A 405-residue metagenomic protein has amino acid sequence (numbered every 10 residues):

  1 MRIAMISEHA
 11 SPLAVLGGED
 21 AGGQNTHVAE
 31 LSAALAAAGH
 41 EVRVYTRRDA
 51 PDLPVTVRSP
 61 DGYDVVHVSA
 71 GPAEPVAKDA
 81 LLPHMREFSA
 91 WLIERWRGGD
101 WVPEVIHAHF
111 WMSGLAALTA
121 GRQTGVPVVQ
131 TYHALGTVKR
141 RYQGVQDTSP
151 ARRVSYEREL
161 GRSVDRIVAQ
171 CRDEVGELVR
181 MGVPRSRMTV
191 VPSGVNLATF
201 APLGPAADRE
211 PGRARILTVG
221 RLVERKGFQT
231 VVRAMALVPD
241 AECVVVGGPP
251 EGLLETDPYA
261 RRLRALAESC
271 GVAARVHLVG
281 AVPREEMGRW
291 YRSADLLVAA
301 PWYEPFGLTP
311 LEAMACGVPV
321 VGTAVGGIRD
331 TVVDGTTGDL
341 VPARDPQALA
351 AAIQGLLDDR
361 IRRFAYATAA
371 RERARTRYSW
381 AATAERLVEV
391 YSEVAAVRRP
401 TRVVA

Functional and structural regions predicted by a protein language model:
M1-H67, R398-R399, A405: N-terminal subdomain of nucleotide-sugar transferases
D173, G194: Carbohydrate-associated surface elements
D208-K226, V232-V238, V244-V246: Conserved donor-binding/catalytic core segment of Leloir-type glycosyltransferases
A281, R289-A294: Short alpha-helical donor nucleotide-sugar binding micro-motif in glycosyltransferases
W302: Aromatic "clamp/platform" in nucleotide-sugar-dependent glycosyltransferases that forms part of the donor/acceptor
P319-G322, V332: Short hydrophobic beta-strand element within catalytic cores of glycosyltransferases and related nucleotide-activated
D334-G335, D339-P346, G355-I361: Conserved acidic donor-binding segment of nucleotide-sugar-dependent glycosyltransferases
A348, G355, R362-R377, R386: A short, well-ordered alpha-helix in the C-terminal region of glycosyltransferases
